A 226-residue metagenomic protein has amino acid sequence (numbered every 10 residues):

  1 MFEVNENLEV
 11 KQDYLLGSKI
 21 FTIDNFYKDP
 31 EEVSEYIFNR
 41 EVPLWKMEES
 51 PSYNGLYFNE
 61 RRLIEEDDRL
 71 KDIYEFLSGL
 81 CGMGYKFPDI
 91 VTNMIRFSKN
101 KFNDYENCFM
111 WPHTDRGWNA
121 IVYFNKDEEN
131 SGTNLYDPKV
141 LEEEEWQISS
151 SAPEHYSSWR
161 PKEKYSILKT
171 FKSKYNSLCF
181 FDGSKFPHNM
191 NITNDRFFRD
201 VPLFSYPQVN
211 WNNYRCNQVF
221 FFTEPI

Functional and structural regions predicted by a protein language model:
F2-S98, F102-M110: Non-heme Fe(II)/2-oxoglutarate
N100-I226: Catalytic core of non-heme Fe(II) oxygenases with the double-stranded beta-helix
